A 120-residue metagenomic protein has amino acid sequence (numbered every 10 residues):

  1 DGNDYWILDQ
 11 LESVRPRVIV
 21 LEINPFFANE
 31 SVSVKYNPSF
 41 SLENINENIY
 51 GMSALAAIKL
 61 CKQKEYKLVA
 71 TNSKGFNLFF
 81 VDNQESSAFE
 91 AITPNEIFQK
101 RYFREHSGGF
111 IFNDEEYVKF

Functional and structural regions predicted by a protein language model:
D1-E43: Active-site segment flanking the S-adenosylmethionine/decSAM binding pocket in AdoMet-dependent transferases
N29-F120: Rossmann-like AdoMet/SAM-dependent catalytic core
